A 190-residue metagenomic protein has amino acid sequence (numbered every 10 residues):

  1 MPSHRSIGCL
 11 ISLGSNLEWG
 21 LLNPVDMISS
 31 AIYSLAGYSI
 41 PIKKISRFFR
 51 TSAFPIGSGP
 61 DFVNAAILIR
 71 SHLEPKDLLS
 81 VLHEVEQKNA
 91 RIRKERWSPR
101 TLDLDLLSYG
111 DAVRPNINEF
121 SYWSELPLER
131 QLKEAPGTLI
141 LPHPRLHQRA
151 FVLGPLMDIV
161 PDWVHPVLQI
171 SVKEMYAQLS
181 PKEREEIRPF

Functional and structural regions predicted by a protein language model:
M1-I40, S46-R50: N-terminal beta1-alpha1 ligand-phosphate binding loop
R5-I11, D61-V63, L102: Residues at beta-strand starts and edge strands
S15, I67-L73, S108-D111: Short beta-strand-to-loop capping motifs
N16, I45, I67, P155-L156: A residue-level signal for conserved active-site and pocket-lining positions in enzyme catalytic cores
W19, L73-K76: A generic structural signal for alpha-helix starts
S30-S34, D77-E84: Long, highly charged amphipathic alpha-helices
K44-S71: Short, charge-patterned binding micro-sites
F54-D61, K76-L79, E86-F190: Flexible, gly/pro- and Lys/Arg-enriched active-site loops
